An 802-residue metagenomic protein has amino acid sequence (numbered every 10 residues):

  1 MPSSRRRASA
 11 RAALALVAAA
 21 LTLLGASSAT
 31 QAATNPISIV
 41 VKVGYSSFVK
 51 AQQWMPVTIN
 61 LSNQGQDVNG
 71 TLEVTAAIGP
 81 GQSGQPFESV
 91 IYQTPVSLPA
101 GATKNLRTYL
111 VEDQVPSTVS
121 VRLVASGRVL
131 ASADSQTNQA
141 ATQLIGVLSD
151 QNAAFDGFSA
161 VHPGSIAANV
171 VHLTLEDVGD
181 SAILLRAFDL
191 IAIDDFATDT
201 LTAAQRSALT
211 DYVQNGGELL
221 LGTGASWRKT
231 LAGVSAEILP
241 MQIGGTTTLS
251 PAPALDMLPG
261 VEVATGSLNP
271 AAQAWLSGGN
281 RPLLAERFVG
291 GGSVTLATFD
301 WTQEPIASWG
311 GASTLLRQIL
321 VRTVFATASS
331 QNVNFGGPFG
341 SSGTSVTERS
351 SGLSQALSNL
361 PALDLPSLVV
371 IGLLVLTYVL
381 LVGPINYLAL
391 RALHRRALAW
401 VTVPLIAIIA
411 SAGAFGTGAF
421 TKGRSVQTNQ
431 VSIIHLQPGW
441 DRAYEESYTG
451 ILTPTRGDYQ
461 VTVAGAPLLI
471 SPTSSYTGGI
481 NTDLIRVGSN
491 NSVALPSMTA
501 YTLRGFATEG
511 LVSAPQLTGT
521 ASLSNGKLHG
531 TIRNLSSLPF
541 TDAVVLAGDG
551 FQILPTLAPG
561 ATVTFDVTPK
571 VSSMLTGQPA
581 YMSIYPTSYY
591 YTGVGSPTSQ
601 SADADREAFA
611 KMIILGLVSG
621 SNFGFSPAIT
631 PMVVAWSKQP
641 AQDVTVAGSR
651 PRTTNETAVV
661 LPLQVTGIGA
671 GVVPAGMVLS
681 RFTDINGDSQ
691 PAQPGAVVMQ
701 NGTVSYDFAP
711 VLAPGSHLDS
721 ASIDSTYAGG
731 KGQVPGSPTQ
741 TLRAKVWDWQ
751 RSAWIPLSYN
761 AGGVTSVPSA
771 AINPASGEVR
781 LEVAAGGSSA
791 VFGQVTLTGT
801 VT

Functional and structural regions predicted by a protein language model:
M1-L14: Bacterial N-terminal signal peptides that target proteins for export
A13-G25: Bacterial N-terminal signal peptides
L23-N35: C-terminal region of N-terminal signal peptides and the immediate post-cleavage residues of exported proteins
A33-P80, Y92-A102, L106-Y109, D113-V115 (+7 more regions): Extracellular ligand-binding/catalytic regions of CAZymes and related secreted enzymes and adhesion modules
S38, V121-S132, N138-A140, L144-R186 (+3 more regions): A conserved amphipathic helix/loop scaffold that creates a polar/acidic microenvironment used either to coordinate
A51-Q52, G439-D458: Short extracytoplasmic
T428-A443: Short extracytoplasmic/periplasmic juxtamembrane "stem" segments immediately C-terminal to an N-terminal membrane anchor
T449-Y589: Soluble catalytic regions of membrane-associated enzymes that act on cell-envelope and secretory-pathway components
